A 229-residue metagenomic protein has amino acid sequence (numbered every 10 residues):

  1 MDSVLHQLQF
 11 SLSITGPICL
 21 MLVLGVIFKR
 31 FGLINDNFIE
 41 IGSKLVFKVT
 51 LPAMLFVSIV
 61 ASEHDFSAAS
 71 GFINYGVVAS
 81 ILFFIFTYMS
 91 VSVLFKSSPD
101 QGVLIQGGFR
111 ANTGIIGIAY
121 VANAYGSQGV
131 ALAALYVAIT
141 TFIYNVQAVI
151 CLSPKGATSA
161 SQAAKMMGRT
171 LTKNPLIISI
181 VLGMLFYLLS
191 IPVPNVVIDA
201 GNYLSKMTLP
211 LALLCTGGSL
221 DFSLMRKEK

Functional and structural regions predicted by a protein language model:
M1-K229: Alpha-helical transmembrane segments of multi-pass small-molecule/ion transporters
